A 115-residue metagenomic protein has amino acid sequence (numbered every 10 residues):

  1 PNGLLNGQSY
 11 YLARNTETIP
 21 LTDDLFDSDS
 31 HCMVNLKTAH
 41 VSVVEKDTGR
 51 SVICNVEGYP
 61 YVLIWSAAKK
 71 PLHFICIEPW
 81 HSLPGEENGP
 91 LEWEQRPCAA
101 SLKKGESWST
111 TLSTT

Functional and structural regions predicted by a protein language model:
P1-E57: Active-site/ligand-binding surface loops and adjacent short beta/alpha elements that line catalytic pockets across
S30, V43, I77, L112-T114: Short beta-strand element of the conserved SAM-dependent methyltransferase core
A39-V41, I75, W108-T110: Hydrophobic residues positioned within well-ordered beta-strands of beta-sheet architectures
E45-N88: Glycine-rich active-site loops that engage anionic ligands at enzyme catalytic sites
W65-A67, C98-K103: Short proline/glycine-enriched turn/loop segments at secondary-structure junctions
E87-Q95: Short, structured beta-strand/loop micro-motifs enriched in basic residues and often containing a Trp
A100-T115: Short Pro-Gly-centered flexible turn/kink motifs
